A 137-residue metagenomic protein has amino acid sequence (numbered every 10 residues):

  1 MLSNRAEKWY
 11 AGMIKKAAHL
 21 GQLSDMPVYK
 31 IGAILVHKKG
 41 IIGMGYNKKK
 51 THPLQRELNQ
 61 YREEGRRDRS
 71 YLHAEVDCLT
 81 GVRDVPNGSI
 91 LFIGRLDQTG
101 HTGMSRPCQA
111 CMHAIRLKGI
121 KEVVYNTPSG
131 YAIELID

Functional and structural regions predicted by a protein language model:
L2-Y29: Short, basic/aromatic recognition patches
R5-A11, M44-D137: Zn2+-dependent cytidine deaminase-like catalytic core
K30-M44: Short beta-strand scaffold segments in enzyme catalytic cores
